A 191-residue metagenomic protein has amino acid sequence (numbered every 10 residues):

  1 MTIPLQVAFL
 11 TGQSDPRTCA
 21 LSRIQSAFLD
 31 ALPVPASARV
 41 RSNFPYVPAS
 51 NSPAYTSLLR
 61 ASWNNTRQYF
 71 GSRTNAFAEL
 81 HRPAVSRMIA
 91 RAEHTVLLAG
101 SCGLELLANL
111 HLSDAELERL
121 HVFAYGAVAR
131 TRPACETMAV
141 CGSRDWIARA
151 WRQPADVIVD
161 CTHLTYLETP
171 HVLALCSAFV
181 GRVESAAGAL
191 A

Functional and structural regions predicted by a protein language model:
M1-P4, S185-A191: Short, low-complexity, intrinsically disordered N-terminal peptides in bacterial proteins
T2-R91, R144, C161-L167: Active-site catalytic motif of lipid deacylating hydrolases and related acyltransferases
P16, H121-G188: The feature captures the conserved acid-bearing segment of alpha/beta-hydrolase catalytic domains
R17, L21-R23, G100, S113 (+2 more regions): Alpha-helix initiation/capping motif
I24-F28, S113-A115, A139-V140, A155-V157: Glycine-rich, phosphate-binding/catalytic loops in enzymes
S26-D30, P83, R87, N109 (+1 more regions): Charged/polar, solvent-exposed surface patches and flexible loops
F70, A76-A150: Serine-dependent carboxylesterase/thioesterase catalytic core of lipase-like alpha/beta-hydrolase/SGNH enzymes
